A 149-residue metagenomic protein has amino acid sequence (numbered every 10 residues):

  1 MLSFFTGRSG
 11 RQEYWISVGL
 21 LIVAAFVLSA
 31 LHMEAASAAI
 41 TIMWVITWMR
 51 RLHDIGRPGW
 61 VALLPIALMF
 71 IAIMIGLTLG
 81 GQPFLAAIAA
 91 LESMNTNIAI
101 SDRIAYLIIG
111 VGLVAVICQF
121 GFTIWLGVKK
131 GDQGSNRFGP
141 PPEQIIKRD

Functional and structural regions predicted by a protein language model:
M1-A25, I40-W60, F122-D149: Membrane-interface extramembranous regions at the lipid-water interface
S17, V61-F70: Central hydrophobic cores of alpha-helical transmembrane segments in multi-pass integral membrane proteins
A24-T41, L68-Q119: Membrane-helix interface segments in multi-pass membrane proteins
